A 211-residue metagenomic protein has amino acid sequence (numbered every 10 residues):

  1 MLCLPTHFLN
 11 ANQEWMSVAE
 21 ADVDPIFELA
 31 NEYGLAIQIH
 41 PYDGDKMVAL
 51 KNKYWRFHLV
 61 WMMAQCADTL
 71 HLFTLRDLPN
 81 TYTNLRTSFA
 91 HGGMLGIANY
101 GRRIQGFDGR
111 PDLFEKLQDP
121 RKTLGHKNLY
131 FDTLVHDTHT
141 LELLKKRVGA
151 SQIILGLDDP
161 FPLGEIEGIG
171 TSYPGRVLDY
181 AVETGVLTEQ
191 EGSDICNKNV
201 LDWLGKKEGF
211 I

Functional and structural regions predicted by a protein language model:
M1-I154: Catalytic pocket-lining loop regions of alpha/beta-barrel enzymes, especially the amidohydrolase/enolase/GH5 lineages
L85, L95, H139-I154, P160-I211: Mid-to-C-terminal alpha-helical segments outside catalytic/metal-binding sites
